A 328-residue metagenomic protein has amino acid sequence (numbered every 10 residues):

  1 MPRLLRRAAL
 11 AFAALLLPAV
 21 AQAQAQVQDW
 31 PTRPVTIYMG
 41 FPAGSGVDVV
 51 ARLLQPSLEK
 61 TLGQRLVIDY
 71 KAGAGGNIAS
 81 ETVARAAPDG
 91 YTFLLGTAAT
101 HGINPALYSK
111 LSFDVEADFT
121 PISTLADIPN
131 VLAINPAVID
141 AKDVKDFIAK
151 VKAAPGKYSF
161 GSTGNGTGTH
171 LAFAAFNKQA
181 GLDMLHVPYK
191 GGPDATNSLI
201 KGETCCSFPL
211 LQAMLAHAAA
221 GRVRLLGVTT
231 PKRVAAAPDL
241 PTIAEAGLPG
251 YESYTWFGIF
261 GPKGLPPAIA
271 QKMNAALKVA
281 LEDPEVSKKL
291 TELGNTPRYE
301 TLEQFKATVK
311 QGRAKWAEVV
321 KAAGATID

Functional and structural regions predicted by a protein language model:
A9-A19: Bacterial N-terminal signal peptides
A23-A117, K157, G181-C205, H217 (+2 more regions): N-terminal (or domain-start) structured segment
W30-P34, K178-L182, T242-E245, P267-D328: An extracytoplasmic/periplasmic, membrane-proximal ligand-sensing/linker region
G44, A98-A99, N135-D140, S162-T167 (+4 more regions): Short coil/turn segments
R85-Y91, A106-D194, I243, W256-K289: Hinge/capping helix and adjacent helix->loop/strand transition within the periplasmic-binding protein
L95-T100, S162, G192, P209-M214 (+3 more regions): Beta->alpha turn/N-cap motifs
H101-K110, H170, A175-Q179, C206-L240: A ligand-binding cleft/hinge motif common to bilobed small-molecule-binding domains
D127, M214-D283, Q311-A314: C-terminal lobe and pocket-closing loops of periplasmic/extracytoplasmic Venus-flytrap solute-binding proteins
